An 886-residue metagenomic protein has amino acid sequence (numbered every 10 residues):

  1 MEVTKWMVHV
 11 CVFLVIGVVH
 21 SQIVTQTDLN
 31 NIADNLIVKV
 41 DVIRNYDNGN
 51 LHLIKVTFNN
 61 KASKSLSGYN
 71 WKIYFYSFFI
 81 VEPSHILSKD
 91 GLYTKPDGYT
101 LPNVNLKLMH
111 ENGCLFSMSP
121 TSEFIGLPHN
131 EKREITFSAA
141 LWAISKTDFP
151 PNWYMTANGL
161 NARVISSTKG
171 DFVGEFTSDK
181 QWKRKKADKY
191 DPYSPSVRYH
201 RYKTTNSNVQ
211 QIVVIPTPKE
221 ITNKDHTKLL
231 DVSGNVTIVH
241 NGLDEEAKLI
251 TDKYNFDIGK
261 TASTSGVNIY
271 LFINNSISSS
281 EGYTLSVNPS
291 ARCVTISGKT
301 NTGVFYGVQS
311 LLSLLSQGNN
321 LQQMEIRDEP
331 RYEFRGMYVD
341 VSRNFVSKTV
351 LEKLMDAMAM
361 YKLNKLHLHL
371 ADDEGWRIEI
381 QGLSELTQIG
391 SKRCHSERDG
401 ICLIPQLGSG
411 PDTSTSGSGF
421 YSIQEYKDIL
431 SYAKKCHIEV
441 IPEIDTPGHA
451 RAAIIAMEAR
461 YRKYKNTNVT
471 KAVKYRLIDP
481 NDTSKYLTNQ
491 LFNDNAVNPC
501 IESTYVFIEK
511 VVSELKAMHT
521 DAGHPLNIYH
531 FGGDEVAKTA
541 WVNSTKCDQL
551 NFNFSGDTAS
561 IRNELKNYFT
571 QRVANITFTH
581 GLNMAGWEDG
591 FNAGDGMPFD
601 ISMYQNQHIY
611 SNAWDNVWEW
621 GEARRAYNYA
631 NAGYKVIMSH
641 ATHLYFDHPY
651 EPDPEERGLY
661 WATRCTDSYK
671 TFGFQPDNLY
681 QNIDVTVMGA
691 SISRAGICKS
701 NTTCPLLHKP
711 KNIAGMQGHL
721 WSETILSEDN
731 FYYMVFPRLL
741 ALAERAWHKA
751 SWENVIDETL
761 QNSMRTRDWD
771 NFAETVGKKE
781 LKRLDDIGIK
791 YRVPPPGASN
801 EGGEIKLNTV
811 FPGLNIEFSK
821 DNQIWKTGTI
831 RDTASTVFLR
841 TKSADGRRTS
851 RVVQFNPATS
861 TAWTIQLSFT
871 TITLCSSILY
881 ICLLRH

Functional and structural regions predicted by a protein language model:
V38-S65: Short beta-strand elements of extracellular/lumenal beta-sandwich folds
K89-I144: Intrinsically disordered, low-complexity Pro/Gly/Ser/Thr-rich segments with frequent PxxP/GP/PP motifs and embedded
F149-P330, M584-G596, Q605, G788-I789 (+2 more regions): Acidic, contiguous N-terminal accessory segments
N288-F507, V512-H530, W721: Feature activates predominantly on carbohydrate-active enzymes
T488, F492-H608, N616-G621: Active-site neighborhood of glycoside hydrolase catalytic domains
N583-G803: Flexible, acidic glycine-rich loops studded with aromatic residues
Q761-S860: Short, compositionally stereotyped local motifs that mark structural "simplifiers"
N856-I872: C-terminal GPI-anchoring signal of eukaryotic secretory precursors
